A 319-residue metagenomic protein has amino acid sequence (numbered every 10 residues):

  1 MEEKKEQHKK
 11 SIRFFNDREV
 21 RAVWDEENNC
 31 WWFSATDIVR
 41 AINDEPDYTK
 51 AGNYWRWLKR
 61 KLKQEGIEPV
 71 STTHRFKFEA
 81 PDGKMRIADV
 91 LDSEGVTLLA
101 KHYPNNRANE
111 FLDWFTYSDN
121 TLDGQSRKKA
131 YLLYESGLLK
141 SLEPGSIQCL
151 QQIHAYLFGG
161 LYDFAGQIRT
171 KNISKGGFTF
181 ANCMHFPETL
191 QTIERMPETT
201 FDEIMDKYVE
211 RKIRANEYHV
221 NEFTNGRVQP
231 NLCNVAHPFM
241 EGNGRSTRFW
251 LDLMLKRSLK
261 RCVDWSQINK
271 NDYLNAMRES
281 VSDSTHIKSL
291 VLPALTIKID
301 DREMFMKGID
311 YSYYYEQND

Functional and structural regions predicted by a protein language model:
M1-S118: An anion-engaging/catalytic patch
R40, T97, K101-D319: FIC/Doc superfamily catalytic core
